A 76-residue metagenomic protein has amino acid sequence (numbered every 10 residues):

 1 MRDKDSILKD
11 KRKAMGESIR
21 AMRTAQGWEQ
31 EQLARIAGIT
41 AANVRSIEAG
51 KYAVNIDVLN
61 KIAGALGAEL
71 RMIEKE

Functional and structural regions predicted by a protein language model:
M1-E17, E69: N-terminal flexible/basic segments that precede or flank functional cores
E17-I36, K61: Short basic helix-loop element that most often maps to the first helix and adjoining turn of HTH DNA-binding modules
G38-A53: Recognition helix of helix-turn-helix/homeodomain-like DNA-binding domains that insert into the DNA major groove
A49, E74-K75: Short, conserved catalytic or interaction motifs in soluble domains
D57-M72: DNA major-groove recognition helix of helix-turn-helix/homeodomain DNA-binding modules
